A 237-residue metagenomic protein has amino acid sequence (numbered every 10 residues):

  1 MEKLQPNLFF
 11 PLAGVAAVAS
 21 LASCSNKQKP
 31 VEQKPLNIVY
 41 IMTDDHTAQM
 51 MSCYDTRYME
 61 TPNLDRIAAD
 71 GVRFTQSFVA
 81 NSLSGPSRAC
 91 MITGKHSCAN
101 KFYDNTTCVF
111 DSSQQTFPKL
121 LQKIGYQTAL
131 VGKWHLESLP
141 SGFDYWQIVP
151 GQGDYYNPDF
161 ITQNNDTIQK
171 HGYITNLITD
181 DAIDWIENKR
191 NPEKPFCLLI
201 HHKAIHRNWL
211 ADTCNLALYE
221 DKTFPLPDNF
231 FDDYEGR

Functional and structural regions predicted by a protein language model:
E2-P11: Bacterial N-terminal signal peptides that target proteins for export
L21-S23: C-terminal motif of bacterial Sec signal peptides marking the signal peptidase cleavage site
S25-V31: Bacterial lipoprotein signal-peptidase II cleavage site
V31-L36, D45-Y58, S82, G151-G172 (+2 more regions): Active-site-proximal cap/lid insertion segments
L36, Y40-T43, T47-L130, P140-S141 (+1 more regions): Active-site segment of extracytoplasmic enzymes that catalyze sulfate/phosphate-ester chemistry
M59, V109-S113, K170-D181: Soluble or luminal CAZymes and related metallo-dependent hydrolases
N63, T116, L177, D181-D184 (+1 more regions): Alpha-helical elements of Rossmann-like donor-binding domains used by nucleotide-donor carbohydrate transfer enzymes
